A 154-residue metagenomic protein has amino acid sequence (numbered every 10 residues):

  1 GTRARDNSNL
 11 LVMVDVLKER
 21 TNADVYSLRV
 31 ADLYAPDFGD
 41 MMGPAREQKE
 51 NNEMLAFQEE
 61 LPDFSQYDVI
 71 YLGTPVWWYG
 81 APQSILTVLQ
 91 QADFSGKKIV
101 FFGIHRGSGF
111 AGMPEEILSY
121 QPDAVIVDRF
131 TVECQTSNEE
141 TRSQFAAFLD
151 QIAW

Functional and structural regions predicted by a protein language model:
G1-L72, Y79-A81, L86, Q90 (+1 more regions): N-terminal beta1-alpha1-beta2 submodule of the flavodoxin-like/Rossmannoid cofactor-binding fold
T21-A23, K97, A124: A structural micro-motif
V25, L72, V100-G103, D128: Structural beta-sheet core signal
V30-L33, V76-G80, H105-G109, E133-S137: Solvent-exposed loop/turn segments at secondary-structure junctions within structured extracellular/periplasmic domains
Y67-I70, F94-V100: Short, surface-exposed connector motifs at secondary-structure boundaries
Q90-G96, Y120-P122: Short, conserved loop/helix-junction motifs that constitute active-site signature segments in enzyme catalytic cores
G107-Y120: Glycine-rich, charge-decorated loop segments at or immediately adjacent to ligand/cofactor-binding or catalytic sites
V125-W154: Glycine-rich phosphate/pyrophosphate-binding loop and the adjoining helix
